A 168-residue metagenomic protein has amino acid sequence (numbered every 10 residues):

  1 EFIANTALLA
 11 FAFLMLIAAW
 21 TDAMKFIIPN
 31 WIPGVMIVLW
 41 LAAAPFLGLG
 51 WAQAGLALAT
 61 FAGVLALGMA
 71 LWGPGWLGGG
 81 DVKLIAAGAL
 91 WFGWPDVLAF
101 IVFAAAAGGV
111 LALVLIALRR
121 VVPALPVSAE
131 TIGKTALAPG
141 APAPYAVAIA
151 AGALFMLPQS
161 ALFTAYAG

Functional and structural regions predicted by a protein language model:
E1-G168: A membrane-topology feature that recognizes alpha-helical transmembrane segments and their immediate juxtamembrane
